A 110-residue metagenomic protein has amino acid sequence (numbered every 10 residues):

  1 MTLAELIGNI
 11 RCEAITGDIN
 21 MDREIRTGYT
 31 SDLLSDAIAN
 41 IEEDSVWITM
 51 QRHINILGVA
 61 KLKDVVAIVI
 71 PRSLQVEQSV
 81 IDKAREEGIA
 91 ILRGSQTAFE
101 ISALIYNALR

Functional and structural regions predicted by a protein language model:
M1-T2, R110: Absolute protein N-terminus
L3-S45: N-terminal first-folded block
R23, D32-V46, M50-R110: Feature captures the catalytic cores and cofactor-binding loops of soluble hydro-lyases/lyases that act on carboxylate
